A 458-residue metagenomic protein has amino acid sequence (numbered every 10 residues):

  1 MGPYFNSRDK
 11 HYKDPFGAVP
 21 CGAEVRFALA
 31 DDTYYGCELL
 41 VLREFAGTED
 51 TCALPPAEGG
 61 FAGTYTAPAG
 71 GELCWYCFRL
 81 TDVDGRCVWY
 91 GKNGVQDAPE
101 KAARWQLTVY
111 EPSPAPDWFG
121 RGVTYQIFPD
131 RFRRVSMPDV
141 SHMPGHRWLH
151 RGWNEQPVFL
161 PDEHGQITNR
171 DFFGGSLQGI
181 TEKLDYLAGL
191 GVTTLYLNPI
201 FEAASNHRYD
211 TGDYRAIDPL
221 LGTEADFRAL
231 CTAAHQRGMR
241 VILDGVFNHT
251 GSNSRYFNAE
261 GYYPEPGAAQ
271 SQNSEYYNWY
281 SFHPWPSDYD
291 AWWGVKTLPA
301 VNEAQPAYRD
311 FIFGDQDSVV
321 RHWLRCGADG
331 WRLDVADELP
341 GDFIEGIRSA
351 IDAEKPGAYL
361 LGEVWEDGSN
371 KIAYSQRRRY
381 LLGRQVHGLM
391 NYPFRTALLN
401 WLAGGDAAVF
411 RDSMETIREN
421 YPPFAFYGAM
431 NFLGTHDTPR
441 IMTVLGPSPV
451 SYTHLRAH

Functional and structural regions predicted by a protein language model:
M1-E24, T48-Q126, F132-G152, F159-L160: The feature marks proteins involved in alpha-glucan
V25-D32: Short edge beta-strand/loop segments characteristic of extracellular beta-sandwich folds
Y35-E44: Beta-strand-rich binding/interaction modules
V123-Y125, L195, V241-L243, W331 (+2 more regions): Hydrophobic faces of well-ordered beta-strands that scaffold small-molecule active sites in alpha/beta enzyme cores
F128-T193, I200-C326, I347-E354, N370: Substrate-binding/active-site clefts of carbohydrate-active enzymes
C231-M239, N248-H249, S254-E265, S318-V319 (+2 more regions): Active-site-proximal helices and loops of the catalytic beta/alpha 8
F426-P447: Active-site clefts of carbohydrate-active enzymes
T453-H458: Conserved small/polar residues in nucleotide/adenosyl-binding loops
